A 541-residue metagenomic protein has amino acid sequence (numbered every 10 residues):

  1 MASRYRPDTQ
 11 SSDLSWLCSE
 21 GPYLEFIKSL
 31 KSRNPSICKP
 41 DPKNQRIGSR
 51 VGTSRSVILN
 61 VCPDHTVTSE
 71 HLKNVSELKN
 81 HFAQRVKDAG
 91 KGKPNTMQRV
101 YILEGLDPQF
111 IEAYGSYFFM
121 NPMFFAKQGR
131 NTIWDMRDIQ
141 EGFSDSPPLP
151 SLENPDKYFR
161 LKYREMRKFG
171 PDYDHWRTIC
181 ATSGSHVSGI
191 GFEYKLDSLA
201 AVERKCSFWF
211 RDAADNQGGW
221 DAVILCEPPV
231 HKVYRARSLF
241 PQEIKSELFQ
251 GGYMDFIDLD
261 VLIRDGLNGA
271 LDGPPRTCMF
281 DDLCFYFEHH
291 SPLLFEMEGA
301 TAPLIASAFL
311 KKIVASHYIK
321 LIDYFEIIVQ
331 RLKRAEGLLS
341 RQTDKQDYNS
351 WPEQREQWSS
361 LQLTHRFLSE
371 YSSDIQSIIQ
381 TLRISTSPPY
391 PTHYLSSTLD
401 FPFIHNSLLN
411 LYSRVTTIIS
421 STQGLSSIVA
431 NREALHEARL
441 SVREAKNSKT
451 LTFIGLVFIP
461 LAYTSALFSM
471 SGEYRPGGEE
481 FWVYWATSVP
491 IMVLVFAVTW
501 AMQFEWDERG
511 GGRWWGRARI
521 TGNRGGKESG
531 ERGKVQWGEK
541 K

Functional and structural regions predicted by a protein language model:
M1-Q346, S350, S360: Extended N-terminal soluble domains of membrane/secretory-pathway proteins
T9, T53, T66-T68, T96 (+18 more regions): Residue-identity detector for threonine
S12, D172, K205, N216 (+7 more regions): Acidic, low-complexity intrinsically disordered regions
L17, D135, R177, D221 (+7 more regions): Short linear interaction motif-like sites in intrinsically disordered regions of transcription factors
T68, I111-A113, F124, Q128-R130 (+18 more regions): Generic marker of "main functional regions" within proteins
I313-V314, D323-Y324, I328-F468: Membrane-associated alpha-helical segments
P402-K541: Hydrophobic alpha-helical transmembrane segments and their immediately adjacent juxtamembrane loops
